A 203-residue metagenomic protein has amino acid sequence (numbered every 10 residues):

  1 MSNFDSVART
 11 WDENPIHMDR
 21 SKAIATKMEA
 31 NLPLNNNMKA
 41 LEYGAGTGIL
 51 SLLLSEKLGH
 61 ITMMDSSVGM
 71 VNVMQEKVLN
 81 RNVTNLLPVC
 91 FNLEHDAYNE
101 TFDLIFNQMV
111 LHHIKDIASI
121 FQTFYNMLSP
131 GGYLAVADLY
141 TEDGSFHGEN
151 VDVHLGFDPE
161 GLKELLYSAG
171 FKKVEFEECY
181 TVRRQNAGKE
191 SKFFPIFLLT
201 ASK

Functional and structural regions predicted by a protein language model:
M1-N35, L50, V73: Conserved class I S-adenosyl-L-methionine
L41-H95: Class I SAM-dependent methyltransferase SAM/SAH-binding core
F106: A conserved beta-strand element that flanks and buttresses the S-adenosyl-L-methionine
M109-H113: Short catalytic micro-motifs in class I SAM-dependent methyltransferases
A118-P130: A short glycine-rich, Lys/Arg-flanked "PGG" loop and its adjoining helix->strand segment in the class I
A135-G161: Conserved class I S-adenosyl-L-methionine
L155-G170, F176: Short alpha-helix
V182-K203: Core SAM-dependent methyltransferase catalytic element
